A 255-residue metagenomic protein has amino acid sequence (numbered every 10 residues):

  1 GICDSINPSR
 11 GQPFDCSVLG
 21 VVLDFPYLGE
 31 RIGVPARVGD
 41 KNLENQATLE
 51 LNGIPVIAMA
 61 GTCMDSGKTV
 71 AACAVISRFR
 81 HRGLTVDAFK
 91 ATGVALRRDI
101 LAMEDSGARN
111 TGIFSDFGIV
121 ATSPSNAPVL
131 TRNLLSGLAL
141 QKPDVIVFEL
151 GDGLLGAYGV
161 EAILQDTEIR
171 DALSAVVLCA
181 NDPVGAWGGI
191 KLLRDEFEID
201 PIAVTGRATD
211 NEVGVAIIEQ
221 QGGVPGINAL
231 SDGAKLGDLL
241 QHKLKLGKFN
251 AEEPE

Functional and structural regions predicted by a protein language model:
G1-G39, S123-L140, D144-V145, L150-L239: Conserved catalytic-core segment of NTP-binding enzymes
A36-V94: Walker A (P-loop) phosphate-binding motif
L51-P55, R82-T85, G107-R109, Q141-P143 (+2 more regions): Short coil/turn connectors at secondary-structure junctions
K68-V75, L96-I100, L154-G159, G185-G188: Short glycine/serine/threonine-rich phosphate/pyrophosphate-binding segments that cradle anionic phosphate groups
S77-T122, K191-R194, T205, E212-Q221: N-terminal phosphate/diphosphate-binding loop that engages ATP/GTP or pyrophosphate donors across diverse enzyme folds
H81-L84, V213, G237-K245, F249: Charge-biased, low-complexity intrinsically disordered regions
E252-E255: Short, low-complexity, charge-dense intrinsically disordered segments
